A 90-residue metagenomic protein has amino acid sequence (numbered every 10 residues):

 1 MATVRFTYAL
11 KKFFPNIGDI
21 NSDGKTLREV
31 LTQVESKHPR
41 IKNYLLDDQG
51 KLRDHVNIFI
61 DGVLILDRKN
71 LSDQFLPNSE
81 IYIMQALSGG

Functional and structural regions predicted by a protein language model:
M1-G89: Ubiquitin-like/PB1-type beta-grasp interaction modules and other compact soluble beta-rich domains
